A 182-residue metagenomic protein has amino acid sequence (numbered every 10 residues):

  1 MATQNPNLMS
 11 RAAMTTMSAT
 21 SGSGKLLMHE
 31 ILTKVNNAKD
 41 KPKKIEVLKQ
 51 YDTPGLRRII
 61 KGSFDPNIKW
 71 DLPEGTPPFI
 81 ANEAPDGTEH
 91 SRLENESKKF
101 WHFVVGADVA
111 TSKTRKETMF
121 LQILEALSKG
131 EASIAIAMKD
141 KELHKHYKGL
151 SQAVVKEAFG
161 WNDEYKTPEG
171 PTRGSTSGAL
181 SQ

Functional and structural regions predicted by a protein language model:
M1-Q182: N-terminal nucleic-acid-engaging modules of covalent nucleotidyltransferase systems
